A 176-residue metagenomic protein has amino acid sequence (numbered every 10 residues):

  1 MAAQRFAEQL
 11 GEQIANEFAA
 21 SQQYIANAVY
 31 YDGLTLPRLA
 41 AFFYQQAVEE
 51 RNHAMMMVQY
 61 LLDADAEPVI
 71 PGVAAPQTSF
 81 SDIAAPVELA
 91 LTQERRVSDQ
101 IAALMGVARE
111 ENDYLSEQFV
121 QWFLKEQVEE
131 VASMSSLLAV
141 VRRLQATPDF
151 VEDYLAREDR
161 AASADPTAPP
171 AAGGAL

Functional and structural regions predicted by a protein language model:
M1-L176: Iron-associated oxidoreductase/ferritin-like identity signal
